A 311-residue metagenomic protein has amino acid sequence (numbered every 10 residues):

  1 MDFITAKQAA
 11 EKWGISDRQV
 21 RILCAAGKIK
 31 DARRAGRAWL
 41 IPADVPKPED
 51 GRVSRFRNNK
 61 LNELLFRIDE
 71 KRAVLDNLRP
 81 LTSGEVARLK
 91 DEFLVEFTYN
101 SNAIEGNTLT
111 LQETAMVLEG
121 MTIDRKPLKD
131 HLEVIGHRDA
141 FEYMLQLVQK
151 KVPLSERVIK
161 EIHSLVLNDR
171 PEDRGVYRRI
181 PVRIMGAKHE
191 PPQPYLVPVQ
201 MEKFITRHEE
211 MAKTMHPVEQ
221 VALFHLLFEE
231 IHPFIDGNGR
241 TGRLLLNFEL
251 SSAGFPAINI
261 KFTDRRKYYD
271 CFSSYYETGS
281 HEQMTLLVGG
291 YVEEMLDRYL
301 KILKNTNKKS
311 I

Functional and structural regions predicted by a protein language model:
M1-W13, D17-I29, R37-D236, R240-I311: FIC/Doc superfamily catalytic core
